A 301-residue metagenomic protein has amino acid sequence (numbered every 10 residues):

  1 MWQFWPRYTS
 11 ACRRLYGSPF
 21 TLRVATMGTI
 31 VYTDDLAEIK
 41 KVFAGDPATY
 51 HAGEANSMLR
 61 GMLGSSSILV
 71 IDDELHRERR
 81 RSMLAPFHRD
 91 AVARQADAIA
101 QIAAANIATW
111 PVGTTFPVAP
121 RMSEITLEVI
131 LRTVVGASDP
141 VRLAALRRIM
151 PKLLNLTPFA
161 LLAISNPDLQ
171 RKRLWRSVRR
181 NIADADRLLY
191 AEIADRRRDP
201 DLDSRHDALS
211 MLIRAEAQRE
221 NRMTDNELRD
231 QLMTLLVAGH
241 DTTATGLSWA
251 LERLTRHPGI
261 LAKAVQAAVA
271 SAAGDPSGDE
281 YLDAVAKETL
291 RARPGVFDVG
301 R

Functional and structural regions predicted by a protein language model:
M1-R14, F20, V24-G28, L36-K41 (+6 more regions): Cytochrome P450 catalytic-domain helical core, especially the substrate-recognition surface and oxygen-activation
Y32: Sensory beta-strand/linker motifs that couple input domains to effectors
V42, A103, T126, Q231-L232 (+2 more regions): Structural preference for long, well-ordered alpha-helical segments in enzyme cores
H88, N181-G246, L261, D279: Conserved cytochrome P450 catalytic core segment spanning the I/J/K helices
T126, H240-A267: Cytochrome P450 catalytic-core helices
R132-A137, D195, A250-H257: Active-site catalytic microenvironments for nucleophilic, acid-base chemistry
P200-H206, V265-D279, A292-R301: Cytochrome P450 fold signature focused on the C-terminal beta-domain
